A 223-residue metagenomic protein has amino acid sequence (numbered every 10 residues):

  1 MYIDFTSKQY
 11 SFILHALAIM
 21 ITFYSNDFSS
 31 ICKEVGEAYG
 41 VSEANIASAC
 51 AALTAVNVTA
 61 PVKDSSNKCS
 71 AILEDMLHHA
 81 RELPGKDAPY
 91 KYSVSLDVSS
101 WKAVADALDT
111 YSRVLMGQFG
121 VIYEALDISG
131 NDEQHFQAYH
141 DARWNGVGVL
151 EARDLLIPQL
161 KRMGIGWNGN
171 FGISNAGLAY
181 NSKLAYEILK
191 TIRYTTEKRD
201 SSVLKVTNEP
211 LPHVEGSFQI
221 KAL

Functional and structural regions predicted by a protein language model:
M1-L223: Positively charged, low-complexity terminal tracts and the immediately adjacent first secondary-structure elements
